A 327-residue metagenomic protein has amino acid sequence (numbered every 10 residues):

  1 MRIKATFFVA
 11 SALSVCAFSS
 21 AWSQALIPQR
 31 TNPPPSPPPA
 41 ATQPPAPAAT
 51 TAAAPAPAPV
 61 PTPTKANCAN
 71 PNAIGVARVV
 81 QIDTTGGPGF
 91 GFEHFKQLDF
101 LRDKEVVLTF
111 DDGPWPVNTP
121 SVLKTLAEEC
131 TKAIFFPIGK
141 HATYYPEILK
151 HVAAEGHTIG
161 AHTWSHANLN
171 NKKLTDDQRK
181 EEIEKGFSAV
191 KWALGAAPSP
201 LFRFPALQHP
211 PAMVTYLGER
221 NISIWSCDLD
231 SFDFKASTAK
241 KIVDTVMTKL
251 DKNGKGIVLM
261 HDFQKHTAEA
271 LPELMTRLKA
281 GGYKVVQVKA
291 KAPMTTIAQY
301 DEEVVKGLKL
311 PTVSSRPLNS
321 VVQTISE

Functional and structural regions predicted by a protein language model:
R2, T6, S20-T109, W115-E128 (+3 more regions): N-terminal pre-catalytic segment of deacetylase/amide-hydrolase enzymes
V9-A17: Bacterial N-terminal signal peptides
N67-D176, E182-A189, P198-S199, G254 (+1 more regions): Active-site beta->alpha N-cap acidic-glycine motif
F110-G113, F136-K140, T163-W164, R203-L207 (+3 more regions): Active-site-proximal beta-strand/loop segments in catalytic clefts of secreted hydrolases
D111, L126, I159, F202-P205 (+3 more regions): Divalent metal-coordination and catalytic microenvironments
N118, A167-L194, Q208-G254, T267: Alpha-helical scaffold elements lining the catalytic groove of polysaccharide deacetylases
K132, T158, S223, D230 (+1 more regions): Residue-level detector of anion-binding/catalytic polar loops
M247, D251-K289: Catalytic grooves of carbohydrate-active enzymes
